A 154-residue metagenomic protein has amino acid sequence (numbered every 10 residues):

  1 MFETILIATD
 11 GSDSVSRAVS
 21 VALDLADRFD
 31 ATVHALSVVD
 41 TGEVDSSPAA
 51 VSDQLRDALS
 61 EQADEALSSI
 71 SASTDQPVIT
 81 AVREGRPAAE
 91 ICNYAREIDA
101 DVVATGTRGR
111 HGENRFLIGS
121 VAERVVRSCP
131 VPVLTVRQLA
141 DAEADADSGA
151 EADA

Functional and structural regions predicted by a protein language model:
E3-S47: Small/aliphatic-rich secondary-structure junction motif
R17, E90, G112: Phosphate- and divalent-cation-binding pockets in alpha/beta enzyme and binding domains that engage nucleotide-derived
L23, S68, E123: Active-site phosphate/pyrophosphate- and oxyanion-stabilizing loops and adjacent acidic/basic residues in soluble
R28, G42-V103, D141-A142, A146-A154: Charged, low-complexity cytosolic intrinsically disordered regulatory segments
H34-L36, I79-R83, L134: General small-molecule cofactor/ligand-binding pocket signal
E97, D101-E143, A150-A154: Gly/Ser-rich helix-loop-strand patches that form or flank binding pockets for ribonucleotide-derived cofactors
